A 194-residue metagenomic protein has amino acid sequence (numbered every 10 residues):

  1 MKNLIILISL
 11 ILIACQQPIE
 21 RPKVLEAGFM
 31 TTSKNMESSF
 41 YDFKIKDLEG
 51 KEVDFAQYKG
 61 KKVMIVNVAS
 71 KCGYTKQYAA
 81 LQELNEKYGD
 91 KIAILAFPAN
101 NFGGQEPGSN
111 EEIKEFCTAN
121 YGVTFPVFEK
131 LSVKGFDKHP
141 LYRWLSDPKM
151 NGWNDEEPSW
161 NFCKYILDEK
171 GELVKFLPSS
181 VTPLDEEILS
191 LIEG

Functional and structural regions predicted by a protein language model:
M1-L7: Sec-dependent signal peptide recognition, specifically the positively charged N-region followed immediately by
L12-A14: C-terminal motif of bacterial Sec signal peptides marking the signal peptidase cleavage site
I19-A56, P140: N-terminal "domain-start" segment that seeds a small globular fold
K61-K62, K71, T75-N100, T118-Y121: Conserved helix-turn-beta segment immediately C-terminal to the redox Cys motif in thioredoxin-like folds
N67, I92-S109, T124-G135: Thiol-based oxidoreductase modules, predominantly thioredoxin-like and allied folds used for disulfide exchange
E111-W160: Short, internal strand/loop/helix patches that form the active-site neighborhood or redox-interaction surface
P140-R143, D147-G194: Thiol-/selenol-based redox modules, centered on thioredoxin-like and closely related oxidoreductase domains
